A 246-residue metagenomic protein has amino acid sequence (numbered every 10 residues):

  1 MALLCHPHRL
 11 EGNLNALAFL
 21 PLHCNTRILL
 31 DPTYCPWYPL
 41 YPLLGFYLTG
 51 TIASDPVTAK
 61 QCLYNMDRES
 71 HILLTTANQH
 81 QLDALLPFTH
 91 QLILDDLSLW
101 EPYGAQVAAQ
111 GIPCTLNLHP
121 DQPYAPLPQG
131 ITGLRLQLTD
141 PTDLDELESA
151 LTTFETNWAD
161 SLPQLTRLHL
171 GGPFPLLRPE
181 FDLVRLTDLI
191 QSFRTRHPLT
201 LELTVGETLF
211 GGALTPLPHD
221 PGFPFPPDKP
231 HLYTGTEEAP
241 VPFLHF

Functional and structural regions predicted by a protein language model:
M1-C5: Generic N-terminal amphipathic, Lys/Arg-enriched alpha-helix
P7, E11, D83, L97 (+2 more regions): Non-membrane alpha-helical structural segments and their capping/turn regions in soluble enzymes
H8-A16, T153: A non-catalytic, amphipathic alpha-helix used as a structural packing/dimerization or gating element in enzyme scaffolds
R9, T58, L99, D121 (+2 more regions): Short, glycine-/Ser/Thr-/acidic-enriched flexible segments
L17-P21: N-terminal signal-anchor module of multipass membrane proteins
C24: Short helix-loop-beta connector
R27-H169, F193: Active-site-proximal beta-alpha core segment in soluble small-molecule metabolic enzymes
E148-F246: C-terminal active-site-proximal or functional interface alpha/beta core segments in diverse enzymes
